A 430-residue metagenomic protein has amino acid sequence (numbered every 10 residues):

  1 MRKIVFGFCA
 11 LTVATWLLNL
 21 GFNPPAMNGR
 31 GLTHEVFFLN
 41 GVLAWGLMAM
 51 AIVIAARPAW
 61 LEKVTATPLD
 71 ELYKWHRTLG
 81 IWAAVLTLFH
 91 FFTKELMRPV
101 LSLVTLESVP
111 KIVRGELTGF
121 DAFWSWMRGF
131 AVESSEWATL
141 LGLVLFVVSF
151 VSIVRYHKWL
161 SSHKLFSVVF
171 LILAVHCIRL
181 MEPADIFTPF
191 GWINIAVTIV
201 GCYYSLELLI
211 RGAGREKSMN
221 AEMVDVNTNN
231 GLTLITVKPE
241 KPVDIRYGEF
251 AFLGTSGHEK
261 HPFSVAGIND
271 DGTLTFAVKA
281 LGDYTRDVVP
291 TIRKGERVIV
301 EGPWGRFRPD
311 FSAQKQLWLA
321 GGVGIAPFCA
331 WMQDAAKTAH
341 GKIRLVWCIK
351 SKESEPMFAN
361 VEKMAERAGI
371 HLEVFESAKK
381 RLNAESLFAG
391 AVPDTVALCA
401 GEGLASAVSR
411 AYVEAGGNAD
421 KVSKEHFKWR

Functional and structural regions predicted by a protein language model:
K3-G7, T12-F22, A26, G41 (+5 more regions): FNR/FR-type flavoprotein reductase catalytic core
G31-V42: Membrane-embedded or membrane-proximal helical elements that form or frame transporter/channel pores
Y204-S218: Short boundary/loop segments of OB/S1/cold-shock single-stranded nucleic-acid-binding domains
G214-R297, R344, I349-S351, E362 (+1 more regions): Ferredoxin-reductase
